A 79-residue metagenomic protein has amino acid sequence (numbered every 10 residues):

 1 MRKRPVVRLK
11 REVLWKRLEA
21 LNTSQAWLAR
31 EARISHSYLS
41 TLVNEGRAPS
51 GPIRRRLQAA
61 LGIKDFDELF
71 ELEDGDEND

Functional and structural regions predicted by a protein language model:
M1-R4, R8, H36, A59 (+1 more regions): Short, charged recognition helix plus adjacent turn of helix-turn-helix-like nucleic-acid-binding domains
M1-T23: A short, Lys/Arg-rich alpha-helix, primarily the initiator
R17, E31, L42, L72: Residues in the recognition helix of alpha-helical DNA-binding motifs
W27-A29: Short alpha-helical "recognition helix" segments of helix-turn-helix
I34-A48: Recognition helix of helix-turn-helix/homeodomain-like DNA-binding domains that insert into the DNA major groove
G46-A59: Short, basic-rich loop-to-helix N-cap that marks the start of a DNA-contacting helix
